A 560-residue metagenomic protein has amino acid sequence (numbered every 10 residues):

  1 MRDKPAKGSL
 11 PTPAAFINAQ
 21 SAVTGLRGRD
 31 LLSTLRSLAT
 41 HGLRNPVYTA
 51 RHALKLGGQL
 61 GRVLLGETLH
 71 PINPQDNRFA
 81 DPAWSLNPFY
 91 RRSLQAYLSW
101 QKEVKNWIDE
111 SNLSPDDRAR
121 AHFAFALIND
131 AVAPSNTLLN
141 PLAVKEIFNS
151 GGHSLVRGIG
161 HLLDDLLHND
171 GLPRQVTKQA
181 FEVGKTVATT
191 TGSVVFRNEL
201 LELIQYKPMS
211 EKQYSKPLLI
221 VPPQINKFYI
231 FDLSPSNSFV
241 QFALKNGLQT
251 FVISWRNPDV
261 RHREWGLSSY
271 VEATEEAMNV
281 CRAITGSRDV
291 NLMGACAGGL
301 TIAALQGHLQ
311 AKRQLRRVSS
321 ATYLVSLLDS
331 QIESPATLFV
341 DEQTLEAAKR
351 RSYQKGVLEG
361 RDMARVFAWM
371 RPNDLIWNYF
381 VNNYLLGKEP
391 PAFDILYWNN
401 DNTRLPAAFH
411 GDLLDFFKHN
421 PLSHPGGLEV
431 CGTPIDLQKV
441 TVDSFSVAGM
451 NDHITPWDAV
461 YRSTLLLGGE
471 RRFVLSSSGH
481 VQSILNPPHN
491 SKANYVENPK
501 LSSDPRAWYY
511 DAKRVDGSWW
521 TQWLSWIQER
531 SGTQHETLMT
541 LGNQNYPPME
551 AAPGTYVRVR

Functional and structural regions predicted by a protein language model:
M1-E202, Q213-Y214, F251, R316 (+5 more regions): Amphipathic, low-complexity, repeat-rich surface-exposed segments
N112-F148, A283-R288, T301, L305-G411 (+1 more regions): Alpha/beta-hydrolase-fold enzymes
S210-I284, P335, V481, P487-R506: Cap/lid segment of the alpha/beta-hydrolase catalytic domain
L292-G294, L324, V447: Short beta-strand immediately N-terminal to the catalytic nucleophile in serine-hydrolase-like folds
M293-I302: Gly/Ala-rich beta-loop-alpha elbow adjacent to hydrolase catalytic centers
N399-I435, V442-D443: Mobile cap/lid helix-loop segments that gate and shape the active-site cleft of serine hydrolases
S446-A448, D452: Short beta-strand/loop motif that positions the catalytic acidic residue of the alpha/beta-hydrolase fold
P456-L466, S477: Short alpha-helix in the alpha/beta-hydrolase fold that links the catalytic acid
